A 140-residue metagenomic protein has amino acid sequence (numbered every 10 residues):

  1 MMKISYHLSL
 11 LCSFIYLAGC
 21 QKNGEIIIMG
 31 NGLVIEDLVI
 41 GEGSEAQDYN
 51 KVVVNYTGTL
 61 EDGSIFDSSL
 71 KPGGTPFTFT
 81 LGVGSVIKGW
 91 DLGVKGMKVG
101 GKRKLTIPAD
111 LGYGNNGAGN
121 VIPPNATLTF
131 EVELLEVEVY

Functional and structural regions predicted by a protein language model:
K3-S9, Y16-Y140: Cross-family detector of peptidyl-prolyl cis-trans isomerase
